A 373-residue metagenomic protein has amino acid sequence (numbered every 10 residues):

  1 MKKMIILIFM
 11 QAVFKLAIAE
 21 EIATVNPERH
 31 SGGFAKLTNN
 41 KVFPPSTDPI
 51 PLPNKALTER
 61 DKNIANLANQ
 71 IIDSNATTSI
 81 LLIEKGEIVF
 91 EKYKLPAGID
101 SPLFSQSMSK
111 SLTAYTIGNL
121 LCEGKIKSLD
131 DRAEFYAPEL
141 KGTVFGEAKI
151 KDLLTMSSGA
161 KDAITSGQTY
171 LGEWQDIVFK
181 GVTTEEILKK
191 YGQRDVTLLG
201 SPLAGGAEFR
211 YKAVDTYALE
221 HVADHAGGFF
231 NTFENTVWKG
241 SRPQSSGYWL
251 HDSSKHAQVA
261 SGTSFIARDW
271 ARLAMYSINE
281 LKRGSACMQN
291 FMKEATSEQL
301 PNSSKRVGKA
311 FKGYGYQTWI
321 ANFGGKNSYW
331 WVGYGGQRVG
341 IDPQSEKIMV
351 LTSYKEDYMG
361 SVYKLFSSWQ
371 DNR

Functional and structural regions predicted by a protein language model:
L16-G98, C122, I126-K127, T155 (+4 more regions): N-terminal leader/targeting segments and the immediately adjacent pre-domain N-terminus
A19-V25, S328-R373: Structured C-terminal helix/loop/strand segments within mature extracytoplasmic catalytic/sensor domains
D73-S79, L95-E139, V144, A148 (+3 more regions): Short active-site loop at a secondary-structure junction that contains or immediately precedes the catalytic residue(s)
G86, F104-L129, L153, L219-A223 (+1 more regions): Active-site SXXK
I99-D100, S166-Q168, G172-S261: Catalytic-site signature segments of enzymes, centered on catalytic residues
F104, E123-T165, H225-S261, F265: Active-site helix/loop module of the DD-peptidase/beta-lactamase fold, centered on the serine-lysine SxxK catalytic
M156, D215-V222, S261-R283, Q337-S353: Active-site-proximal alpha-helical segments within enzyme catalytic domains
P243-Y248, K293-I348: Active-site Gly/Thr loop motif
